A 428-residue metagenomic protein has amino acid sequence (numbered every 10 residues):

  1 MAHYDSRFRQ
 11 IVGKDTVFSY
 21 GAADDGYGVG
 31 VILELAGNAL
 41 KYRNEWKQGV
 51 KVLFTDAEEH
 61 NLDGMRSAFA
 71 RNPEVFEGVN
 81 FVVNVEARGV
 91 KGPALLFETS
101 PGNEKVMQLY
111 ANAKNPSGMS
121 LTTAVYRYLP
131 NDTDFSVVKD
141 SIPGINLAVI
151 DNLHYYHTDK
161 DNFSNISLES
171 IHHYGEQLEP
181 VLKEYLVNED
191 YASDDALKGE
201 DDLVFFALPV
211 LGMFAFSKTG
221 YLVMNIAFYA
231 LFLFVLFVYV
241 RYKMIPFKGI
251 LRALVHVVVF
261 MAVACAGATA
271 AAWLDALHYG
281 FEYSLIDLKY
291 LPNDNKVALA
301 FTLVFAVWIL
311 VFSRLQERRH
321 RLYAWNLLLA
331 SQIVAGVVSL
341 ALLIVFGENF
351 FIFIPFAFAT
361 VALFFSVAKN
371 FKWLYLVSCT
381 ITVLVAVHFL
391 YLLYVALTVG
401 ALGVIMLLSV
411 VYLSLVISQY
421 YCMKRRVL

Functional and structural regions predicted by a protein language model:
M1-F216: Soluble extramembrane regions of membrane proteins in the secretory/endomembrane system
K51, E98-G102, I166, L197 (+5 more regions): A sequence-level detector of short, solvent-exposed, charge-rich linear segments
R71, E77, F228-Y242: Extended low-complexity acidic/polar segments
G102-N103, P116-S120, S167-S170, S217-K218 (+3 more regions): Alpha-helix initiation/capping motif
L182-Y191, L222-A227, V255-C265: Alpha-helical transmembrane segments of integral membrane proteins, especially early/N-terminal helices
A196-F232, I245-G249, P292, A298: Cytosolic-side membrane-insertion boundary helix
L233-L428: Alpha-helical transmembrane segments of integral membrane proteins
